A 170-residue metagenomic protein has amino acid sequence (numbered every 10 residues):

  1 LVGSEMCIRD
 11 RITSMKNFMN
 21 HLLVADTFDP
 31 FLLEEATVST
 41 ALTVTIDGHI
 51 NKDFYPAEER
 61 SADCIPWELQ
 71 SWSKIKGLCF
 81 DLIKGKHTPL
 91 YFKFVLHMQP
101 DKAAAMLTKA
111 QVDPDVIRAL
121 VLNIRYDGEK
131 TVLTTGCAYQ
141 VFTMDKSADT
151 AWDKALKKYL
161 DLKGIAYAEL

Functional and structural regions predicted by a protein language model:
L1-I8: Short, small-residue-biased leader/transition segments that mark boundaries at the very start of proteins
R9-T88: N-terminal, charge-rich interaction modules
L32, E68, D81, M106-A110 (+3 more regions): General "foldedness" signal
A41, K102-A104, V132, D149: Residues in flexible loops and secondary-structure boundaries
T45, I50, Y55, K109-V116 (+3 more regions): General N-terminal targeting signals
F54-Y55, Y91, Y126, Y139 (+2 more regions): Sequence-level detector for tyrosine residue identity
A62-K130: Surface-exposed, low-hydrophobicity interaction/linker segments
T131-L170: Mixed-charge, glycine-accented linear interaction segment located at domain edges/termini
